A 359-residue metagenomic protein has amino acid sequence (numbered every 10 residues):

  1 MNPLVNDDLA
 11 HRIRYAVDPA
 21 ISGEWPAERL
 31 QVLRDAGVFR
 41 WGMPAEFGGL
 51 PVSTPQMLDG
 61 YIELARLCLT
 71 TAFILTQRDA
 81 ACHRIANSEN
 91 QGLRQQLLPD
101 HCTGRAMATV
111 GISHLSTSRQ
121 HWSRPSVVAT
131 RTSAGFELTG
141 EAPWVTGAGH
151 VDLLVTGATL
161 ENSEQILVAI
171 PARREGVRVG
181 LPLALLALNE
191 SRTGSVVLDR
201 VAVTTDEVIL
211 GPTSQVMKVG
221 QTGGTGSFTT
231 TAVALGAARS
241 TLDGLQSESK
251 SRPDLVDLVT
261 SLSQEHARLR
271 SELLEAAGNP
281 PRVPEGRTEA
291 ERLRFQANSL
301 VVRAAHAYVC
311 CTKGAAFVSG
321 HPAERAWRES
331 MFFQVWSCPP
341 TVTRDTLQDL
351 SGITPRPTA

Functional and structural regions predicted by a protein language model:
N2, S22-P26, S53, L93-R94 (+4 more regions): Residue-level recognition of alpha-helical structural elements
R14-I21, K250, A267-S299, H306-V318: C-terminal helix-coil-helix/basic helical segment that borders enzyme active sites and/or dimer interfaces and provides
W25-D35, F39-T139, T146: Glycine-rich flavin
A106, S123, H150-D152, E164 (+2 more regions): A generic structural signal for well-ordered coil/turn residues at beta-strand boundaries that shape enzyme active-site
W144-R178: A short core secondary-structure module
L183-A267: Glycine-rich beta->alpha junctions and the first turn(s) of the following alpha-helix
G236, T260-R270, E291, F295-V302 (+1 more regions): Generic structural signal for well-ordered, non-transmembrane alpha-helical segments in soluble/cytosolic regions
G314-A359: Glycine-rich phosphate/cofactor-binding loops in nucleotide/flavin-utilizing enzymes
